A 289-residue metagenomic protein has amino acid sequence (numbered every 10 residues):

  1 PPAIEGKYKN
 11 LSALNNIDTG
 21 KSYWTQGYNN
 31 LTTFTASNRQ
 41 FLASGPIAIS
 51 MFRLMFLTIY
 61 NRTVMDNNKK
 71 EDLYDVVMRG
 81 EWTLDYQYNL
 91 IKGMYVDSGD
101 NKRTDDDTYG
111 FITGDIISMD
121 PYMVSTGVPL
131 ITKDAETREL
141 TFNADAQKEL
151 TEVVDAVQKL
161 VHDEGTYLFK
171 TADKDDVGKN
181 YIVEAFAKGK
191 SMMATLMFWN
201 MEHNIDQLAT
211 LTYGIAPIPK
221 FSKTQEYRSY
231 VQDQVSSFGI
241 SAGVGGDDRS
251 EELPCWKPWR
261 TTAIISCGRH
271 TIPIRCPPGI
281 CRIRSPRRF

Functional and structural regions predicted by a protein language model:
P1, D115, L196-M201: Beta->alpha turn/N-cap motifs
P1, E5, Y88-M94, G178-A194: Short helices/loops that flank or line small-molecule/ion binding pockets
P1-G27: Extracytoplasmic "Venus flytrap"/periplasmic binding protein-like
S12, W24-T58, D66, T83-L140: Extracytoplasmic/periplasmic solute-binding protein
D18, D72-V76, Q158-D176, Q207-T212: A local structural motif
T63-V77: Aromatic-glycine-rich donor-binding/catalytic loop that engages nucleotide-sugar donors across glycosyltransferases
Y88-I91, M123, L130-D175: Glycine-centered hinge/linker elements that transmit conformational signals in sensory and ligand-binding systems
I205-C276: Extracytoplasmic/periplasmic substrate-recognition and gating elements
